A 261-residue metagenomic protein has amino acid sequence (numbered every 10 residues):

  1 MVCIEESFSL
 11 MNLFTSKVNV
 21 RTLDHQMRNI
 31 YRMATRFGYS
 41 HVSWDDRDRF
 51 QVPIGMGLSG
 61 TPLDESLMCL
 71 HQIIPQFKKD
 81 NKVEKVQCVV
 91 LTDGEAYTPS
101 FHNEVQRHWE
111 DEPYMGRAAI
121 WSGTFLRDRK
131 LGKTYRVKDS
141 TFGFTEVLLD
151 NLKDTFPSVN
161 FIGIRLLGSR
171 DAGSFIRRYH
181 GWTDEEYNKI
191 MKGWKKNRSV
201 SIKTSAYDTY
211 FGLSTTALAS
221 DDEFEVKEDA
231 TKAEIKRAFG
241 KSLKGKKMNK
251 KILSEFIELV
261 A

Functional and structural regions predicted by a protein language model:
M1-A261: Acidic, glycine-rich A-domain
